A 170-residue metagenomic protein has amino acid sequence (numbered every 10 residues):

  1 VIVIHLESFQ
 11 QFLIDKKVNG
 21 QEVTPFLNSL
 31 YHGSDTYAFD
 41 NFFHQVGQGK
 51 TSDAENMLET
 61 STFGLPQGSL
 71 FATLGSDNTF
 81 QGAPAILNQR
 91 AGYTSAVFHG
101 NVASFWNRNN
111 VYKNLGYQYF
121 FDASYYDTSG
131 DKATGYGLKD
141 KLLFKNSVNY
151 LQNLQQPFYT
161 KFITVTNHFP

Functional and structural regions predicted by a protein language model:
V1-P170: Solvent-exposed soluble domains appended to multi-pass membrane proteins
